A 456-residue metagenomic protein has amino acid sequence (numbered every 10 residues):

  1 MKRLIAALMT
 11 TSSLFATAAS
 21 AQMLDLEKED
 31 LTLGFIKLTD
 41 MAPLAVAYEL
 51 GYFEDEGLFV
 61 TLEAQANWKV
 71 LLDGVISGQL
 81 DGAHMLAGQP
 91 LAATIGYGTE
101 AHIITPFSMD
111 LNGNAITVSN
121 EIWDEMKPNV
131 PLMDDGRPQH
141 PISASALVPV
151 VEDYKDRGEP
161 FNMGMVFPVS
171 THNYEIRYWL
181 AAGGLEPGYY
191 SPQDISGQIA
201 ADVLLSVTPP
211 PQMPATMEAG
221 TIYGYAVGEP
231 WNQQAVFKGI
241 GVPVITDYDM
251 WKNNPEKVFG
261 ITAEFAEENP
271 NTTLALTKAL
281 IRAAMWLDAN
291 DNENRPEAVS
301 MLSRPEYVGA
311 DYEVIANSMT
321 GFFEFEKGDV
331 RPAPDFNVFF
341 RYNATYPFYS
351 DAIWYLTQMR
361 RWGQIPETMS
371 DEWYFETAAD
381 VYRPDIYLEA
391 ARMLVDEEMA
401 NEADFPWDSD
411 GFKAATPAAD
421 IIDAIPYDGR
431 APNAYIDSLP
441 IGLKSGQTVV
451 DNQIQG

Functional and structural regions predicted by a protein language model:
M1-A21: Gram-negative bacterial Sec-dependent N-terminal signal peptides
Q22-A200, L204-S206, E218-A219, Y223-N253: Short, glycine-/small- and polar/acidic-enriched structural segments that line small-molecule recognition paths
L38, Q65-K69, H84, F167-T171 (+4 more regions): Soluble non-cytosolic domains of exported or imported proteins
I116-T117, V258-I261, F265-E267: Short glycine- and hydrophobic/aromatic-rich loop-to-beta-strand nucleating segment in the catalytic cores
E267-D385: Secondary-structure end/capping motifs
I353-G456: Conserved C-terminal helix/tail region of periplasmic/extracytoplasmic solute-binding proteins
